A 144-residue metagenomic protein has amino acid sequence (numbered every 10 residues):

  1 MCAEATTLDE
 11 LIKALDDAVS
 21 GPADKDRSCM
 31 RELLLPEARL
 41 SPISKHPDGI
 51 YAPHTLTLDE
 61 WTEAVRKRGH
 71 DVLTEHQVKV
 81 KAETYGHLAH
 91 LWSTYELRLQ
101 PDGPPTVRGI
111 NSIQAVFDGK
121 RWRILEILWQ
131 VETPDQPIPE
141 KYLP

Functional and structural regions predicted by a protein language model:
M1-L33, Y142-P144: Short, low-complexity N-terminal intrinsically disordered segments enriched in polar/charged residues
L15, M30, A38, L91 (+1 more regions): Hydrophobic pocket/interface hotspot
V19, L34, Y95-L97, L128-W129: Short beta-strand segments enriched in hydrophobic/aromatic residues within well-folded beta-rich domains
D24, T74, V107-I110, P137 (+1 more regions): Non-catalytic cap/lid and distal C-terminal segments of serine-dependent acyl enzymes
L34-P36, V78, G109-N111: Residues that flank catalytic or metal-binding motifs in active/ligand-binding sites
R39-D102: Surface-exposed, charged secondary-structure patches
Y51-P53, D102-P105, T133-K141: A short, polar/proline- and glycine-enriched secondary-structure boundary/capping micro-motif
R108-P137: Short beta-strand edge/turn micro-motifs at domain boundaries
